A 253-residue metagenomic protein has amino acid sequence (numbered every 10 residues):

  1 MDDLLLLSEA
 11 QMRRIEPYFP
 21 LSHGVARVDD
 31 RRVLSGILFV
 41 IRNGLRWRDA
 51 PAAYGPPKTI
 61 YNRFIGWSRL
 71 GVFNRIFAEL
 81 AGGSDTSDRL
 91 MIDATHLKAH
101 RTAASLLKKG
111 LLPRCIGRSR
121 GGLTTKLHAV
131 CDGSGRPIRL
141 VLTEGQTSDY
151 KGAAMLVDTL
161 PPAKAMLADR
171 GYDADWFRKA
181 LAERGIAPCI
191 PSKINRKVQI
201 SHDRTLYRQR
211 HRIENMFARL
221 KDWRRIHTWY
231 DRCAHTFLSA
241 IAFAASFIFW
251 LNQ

Functional and structural regions predicted by a protein language model:
M1-Q253: Short alpha-helical elements
